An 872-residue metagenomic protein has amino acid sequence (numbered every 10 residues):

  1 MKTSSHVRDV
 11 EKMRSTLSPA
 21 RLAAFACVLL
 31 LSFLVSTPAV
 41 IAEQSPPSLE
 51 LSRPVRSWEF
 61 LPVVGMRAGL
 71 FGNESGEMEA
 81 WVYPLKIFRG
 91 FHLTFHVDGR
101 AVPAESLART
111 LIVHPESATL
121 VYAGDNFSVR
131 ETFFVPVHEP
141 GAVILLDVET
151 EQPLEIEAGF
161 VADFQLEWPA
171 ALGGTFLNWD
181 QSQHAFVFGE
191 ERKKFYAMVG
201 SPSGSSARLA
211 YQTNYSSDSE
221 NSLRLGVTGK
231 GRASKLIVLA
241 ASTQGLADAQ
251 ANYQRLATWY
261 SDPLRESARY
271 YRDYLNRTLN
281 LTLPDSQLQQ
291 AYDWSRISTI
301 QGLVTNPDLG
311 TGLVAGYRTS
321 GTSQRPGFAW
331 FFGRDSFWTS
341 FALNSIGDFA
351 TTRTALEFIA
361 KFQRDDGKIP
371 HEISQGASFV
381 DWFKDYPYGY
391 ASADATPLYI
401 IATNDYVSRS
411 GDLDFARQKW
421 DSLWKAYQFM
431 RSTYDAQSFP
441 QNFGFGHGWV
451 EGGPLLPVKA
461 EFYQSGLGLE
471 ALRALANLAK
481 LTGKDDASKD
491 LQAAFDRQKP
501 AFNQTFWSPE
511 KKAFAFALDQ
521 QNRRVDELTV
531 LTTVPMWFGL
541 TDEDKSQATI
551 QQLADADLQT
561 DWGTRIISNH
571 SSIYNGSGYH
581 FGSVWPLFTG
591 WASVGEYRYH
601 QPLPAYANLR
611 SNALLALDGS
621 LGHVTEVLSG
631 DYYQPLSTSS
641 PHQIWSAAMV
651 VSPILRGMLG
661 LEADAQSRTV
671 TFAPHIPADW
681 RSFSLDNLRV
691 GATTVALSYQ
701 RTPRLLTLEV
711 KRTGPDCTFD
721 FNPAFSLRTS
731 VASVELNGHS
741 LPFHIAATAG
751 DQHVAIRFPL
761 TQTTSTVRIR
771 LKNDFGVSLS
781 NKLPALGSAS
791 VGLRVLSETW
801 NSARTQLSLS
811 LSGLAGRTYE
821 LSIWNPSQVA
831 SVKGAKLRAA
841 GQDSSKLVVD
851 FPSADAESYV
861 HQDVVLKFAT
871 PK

Functional and structural regions predicted by a protein language model:
M1-A20: N-terminal secretory signal peptides that target proteins for export/translocation
A23-S36: Bacterial N-terminal signal peptides
L29, I41-Q290, D335, I346-D348 (+3 more regions): Terminal accessory carbohydrate-recognition/targeting modules of carbohydrate-active enzymes
Q44-R89, F328-F332, T339, K384-R409 (+6 more regions): C-terminal capping/lid segments that line or modulate ligand- or cofactor-binding pockets
T150, G174, G229, A233 (+8 more regions): Aromatic-rich carbohydrate-recognition surfaces in CAZymes
T243-G245, T282-F331, T354-A391, T396 (+6 more regions): Extended glycan-interaction surfaces of carbohydrate-active proteins
Y406-Q418, L475-D490: Inter-helical turn/loop segments and adjacent helix faces that build the functional surface of alpha-helical bundle
K711-K872: C-terminal beta-sandwich/jelly-roll accessory domains of carbohydrate-active enzymes
